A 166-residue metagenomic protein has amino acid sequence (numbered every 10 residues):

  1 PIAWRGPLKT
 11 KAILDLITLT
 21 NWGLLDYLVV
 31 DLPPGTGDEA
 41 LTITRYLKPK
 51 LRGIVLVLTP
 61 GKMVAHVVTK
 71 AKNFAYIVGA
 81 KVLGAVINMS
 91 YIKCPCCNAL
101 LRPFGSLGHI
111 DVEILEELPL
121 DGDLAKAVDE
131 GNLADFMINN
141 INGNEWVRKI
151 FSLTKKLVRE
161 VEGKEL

Functional and structural regions predicted by a protein language model:
P1-T42, L47: Switch II (G3) loop of P-loop NTPases
R5-A12, L32-E39, M63-V67, V78 (+1 more regions): Helical mechanochemical/support elements of P-loop NTPase systems and associated helical scaffolds
P7, P33-P34, P60, K81 (+2 more regions): Proline-centered helix-kink/hinge sites
G23-G37, K50-A71: Conserved Switch II/interswitch segment of TRAFAC-class P-loop GTPases
T44-L47, K70-F74: Short, solvent-exposed amphipathic alpha-helical segments in soluble enzyme and RNA/protein-processing domains
P49-I54, V78-V82: Short glycine-/polar-rich loops that comprise or flank the Walker A/P-loop and associated switch/sensor motifs
K72-L166: C-terminal lobe/tail of nucleotide-utilizing enzymes
